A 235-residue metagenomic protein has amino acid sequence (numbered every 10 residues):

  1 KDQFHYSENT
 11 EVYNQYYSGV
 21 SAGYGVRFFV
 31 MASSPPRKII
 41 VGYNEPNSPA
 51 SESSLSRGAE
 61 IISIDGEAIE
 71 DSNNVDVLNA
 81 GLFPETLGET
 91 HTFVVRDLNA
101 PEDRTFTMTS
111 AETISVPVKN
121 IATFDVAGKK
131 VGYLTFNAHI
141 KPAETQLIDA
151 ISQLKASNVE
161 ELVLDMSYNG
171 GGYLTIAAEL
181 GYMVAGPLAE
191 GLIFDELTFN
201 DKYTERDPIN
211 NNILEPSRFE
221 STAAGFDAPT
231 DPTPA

Functional and structural regions predicted by a protein language model:
K1-L162, Y168-G170, T175-I176, Y182-E196: Flexible, low-complexity junctional segments that flank or bridge functional domains
G171-A235: Gly/Ser/Thr-rich loop/hinge elements
